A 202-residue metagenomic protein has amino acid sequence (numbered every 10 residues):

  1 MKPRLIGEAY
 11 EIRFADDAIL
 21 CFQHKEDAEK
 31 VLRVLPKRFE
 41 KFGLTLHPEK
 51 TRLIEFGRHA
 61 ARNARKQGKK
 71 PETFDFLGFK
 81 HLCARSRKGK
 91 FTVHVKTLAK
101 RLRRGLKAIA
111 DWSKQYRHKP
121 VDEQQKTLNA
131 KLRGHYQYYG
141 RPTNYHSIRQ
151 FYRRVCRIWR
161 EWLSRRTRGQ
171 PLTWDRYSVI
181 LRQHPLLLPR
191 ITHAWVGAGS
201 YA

Functional and structural regions predicted by a protein language model:
M1-A202: Non-catalytic terminal/accessory segments
